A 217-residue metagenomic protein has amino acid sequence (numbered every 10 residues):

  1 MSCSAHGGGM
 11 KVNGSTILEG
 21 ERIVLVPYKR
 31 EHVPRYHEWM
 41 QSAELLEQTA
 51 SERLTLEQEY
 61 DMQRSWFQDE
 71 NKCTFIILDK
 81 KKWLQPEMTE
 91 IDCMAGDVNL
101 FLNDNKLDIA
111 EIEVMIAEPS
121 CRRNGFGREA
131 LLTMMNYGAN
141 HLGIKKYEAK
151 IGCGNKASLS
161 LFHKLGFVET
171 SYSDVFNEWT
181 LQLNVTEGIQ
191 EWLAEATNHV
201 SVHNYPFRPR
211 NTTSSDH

Functional and structural regions predicted by a protein language model:
S2-C121, H141, V168-H217: GNAT-family acyltransferases
I109, G138-G152: Conserved GNAT acetyl-CoA-binding A-motif
E118-N124, C153-G154: Active-site acidic-Proline motif in GNAT/NAT acetyltransferases
C121, G125-M134: Conserved acetyl-CoA pyrophosphate-binding loop and the N-cap/start of the following alpha-helix in GNAT-like
R128-E129, L142, C153-S171: Conserved active-site alpha-helix within GNAT-family acetyltransferase domains
M134, G138, L165-G166: Conserved alpha-helical elements of the SDR catalytic core
